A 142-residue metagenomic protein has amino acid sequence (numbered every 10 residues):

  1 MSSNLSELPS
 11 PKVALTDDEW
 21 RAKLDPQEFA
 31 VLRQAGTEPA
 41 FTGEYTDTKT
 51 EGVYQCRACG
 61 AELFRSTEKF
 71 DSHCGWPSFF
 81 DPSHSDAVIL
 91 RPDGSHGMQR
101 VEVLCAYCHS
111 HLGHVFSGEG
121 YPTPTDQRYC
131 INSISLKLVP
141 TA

Functional and structural regions predicted by a protein language model:
M1-S2: N-terminal targeting and processing segments of secreted/endomembrane and organelle-targeted proteins
E7, P11-A142: A short Gly-Trp-Pro
